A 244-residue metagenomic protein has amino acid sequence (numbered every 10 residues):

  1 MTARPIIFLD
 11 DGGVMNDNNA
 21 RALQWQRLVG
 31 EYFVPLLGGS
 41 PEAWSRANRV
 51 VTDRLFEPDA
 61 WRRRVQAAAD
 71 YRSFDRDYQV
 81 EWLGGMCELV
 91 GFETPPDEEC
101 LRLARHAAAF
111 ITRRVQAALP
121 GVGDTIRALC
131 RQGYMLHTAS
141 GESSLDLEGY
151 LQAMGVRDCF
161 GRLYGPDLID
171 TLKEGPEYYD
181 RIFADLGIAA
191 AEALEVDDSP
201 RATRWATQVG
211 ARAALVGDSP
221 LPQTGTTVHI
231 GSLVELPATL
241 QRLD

Functional and structural regions predicted by a protein language model:
M1-D10, G123, R127-A128, Q132 (+2 more regions): Asp-based, Mg2+/Mn2+-dependent phosphohydrolase catalytic module
M1-F56, A60: Active-site neighborhood of HAD-like aspartate-dependent phosphohydrolases
Q26, V80-L83, Y179, L233: A general structural signal for well-ordered alpha-helical segments in protein cores
P35-P41, G91-E93, G155-C159, G187-I188: Short helix-capping segments at alpha-helix termini
V50-A107: A metal-dependent, Asp-based hydrolase signature
R54-A69, A109-P120, E177-Y178, W205-R212: Short amphipathic alpha-helical segments at helix boundaries and their inter-helical linkers
R76-G84, T94-E98, A109-H137, E148 (+1 more regions): Short, acidic loop-to-helix structural element flanking the phosphoryl-transfer center in phosphate-processing enzymes
